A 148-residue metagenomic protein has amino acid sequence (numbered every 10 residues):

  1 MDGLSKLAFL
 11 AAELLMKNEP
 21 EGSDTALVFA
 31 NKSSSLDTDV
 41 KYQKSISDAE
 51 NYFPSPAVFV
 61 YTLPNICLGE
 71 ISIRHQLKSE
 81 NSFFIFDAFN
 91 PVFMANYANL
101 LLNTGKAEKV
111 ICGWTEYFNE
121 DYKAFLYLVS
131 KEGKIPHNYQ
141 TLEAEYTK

Functional and structural regions predicted by a protein language model:
M1-E70, R74: Conserved beta-ketoacyl condensing-enzyme motif
A8-E13, I85-E108: Active-site-proximal alpha-helical scaffold in enzymes
A26, A107-C112, P136: Short glycine-aspartate micro-motif
V28-N31, I85, C112-E116: Short beta-strand segments
D39-K41, Y122-Y127: Short acidic, glycine/serine/threonine-rich loops at helix termini
P54-F59, N81-F89: Flexible, glycine/proline-enriched loop segments at strand-loop-helix junctions that form or flank small-ligand binding
I73, S79-S82, F125-K148: Condensing-enzyme catalytic core mediating Claisen C-C bond formation in acyl metabolism
Q76, Y117-Y122: Acyl-CoA/ACP chain-elongation machinery
